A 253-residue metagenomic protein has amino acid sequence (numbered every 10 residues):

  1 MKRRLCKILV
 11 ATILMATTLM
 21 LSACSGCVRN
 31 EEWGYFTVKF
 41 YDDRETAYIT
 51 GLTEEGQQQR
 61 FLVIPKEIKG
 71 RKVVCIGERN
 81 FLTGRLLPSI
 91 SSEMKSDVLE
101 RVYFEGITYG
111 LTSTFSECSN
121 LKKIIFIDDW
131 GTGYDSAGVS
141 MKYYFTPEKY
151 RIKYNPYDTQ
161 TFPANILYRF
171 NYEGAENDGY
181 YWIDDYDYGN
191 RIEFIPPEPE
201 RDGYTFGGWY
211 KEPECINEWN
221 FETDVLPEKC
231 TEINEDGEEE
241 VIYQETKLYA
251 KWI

Functional and structural regions predicted by a protein language model:
M1-I13: Bacterial N-terminal signal peptides that target proteins for export
I8, T37, D42-E45, Q57-V74 (+6 more regions): Structural signature of tandem-repeat unit edges
A11-S22: Bacterial N-terminal signal peptides
C24-C27: N-terminal Sec signal peptide cleavage junction
W33-D42, W219-F221: Extracellular/luminal ectodomains and secreted, surface-exposed scaffolds of diverse proteins
T53-E55, R79-M94, I195-D202: Acidic, Ser/Thr
L62, T132-Y134, G138-I253: Secondary-structure capping and domain/repeat boundary segments
